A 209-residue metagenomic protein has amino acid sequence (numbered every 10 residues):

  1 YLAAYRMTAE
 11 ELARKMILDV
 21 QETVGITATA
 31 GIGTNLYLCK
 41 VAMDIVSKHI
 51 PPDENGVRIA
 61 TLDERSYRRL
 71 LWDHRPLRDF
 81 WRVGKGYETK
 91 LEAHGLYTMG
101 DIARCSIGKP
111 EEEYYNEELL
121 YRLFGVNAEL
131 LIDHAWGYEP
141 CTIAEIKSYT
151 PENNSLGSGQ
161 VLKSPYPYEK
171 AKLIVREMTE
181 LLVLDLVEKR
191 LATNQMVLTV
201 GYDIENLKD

Functional and structural regions predicted by a protein language model:
Y1-D133, I143: Gly/Gly-Pro- and Ser/Thr-rich, intrinsically disordered tail segments characteristic of DNA damage-repair and tolerance
D79, T89-D209: DNA-contacting surface of Y-family translesion DNA polymerases
